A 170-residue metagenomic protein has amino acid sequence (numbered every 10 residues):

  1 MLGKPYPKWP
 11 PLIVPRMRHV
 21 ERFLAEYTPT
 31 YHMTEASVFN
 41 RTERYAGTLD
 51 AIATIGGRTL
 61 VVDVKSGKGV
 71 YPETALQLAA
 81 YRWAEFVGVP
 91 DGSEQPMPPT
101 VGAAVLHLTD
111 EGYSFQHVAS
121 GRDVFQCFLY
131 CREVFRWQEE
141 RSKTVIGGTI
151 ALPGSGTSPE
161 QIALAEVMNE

Functional and structural regions predicted by a protein language model:
M1-A46, E170: Metal-dependent nuclease catalytic cores that hydrolyze phosphodiester bonds in DNA/RNA, characterized by
P11-L12, V38-L49, A53-L129, E133 (+2 more regions): Nucleic-acid nuclease catalytic cores
R22-A25, P29, E133-E140, G147 (+1 more regions): Generic surface-pattern signal
F23-P29, S114-A119, S158-E166: Short, charged low-complexity intrinsically disordered segments located at boundaries of structured domains
T144-E170: Glycine- and charge-rich intrinsically disordered segments
